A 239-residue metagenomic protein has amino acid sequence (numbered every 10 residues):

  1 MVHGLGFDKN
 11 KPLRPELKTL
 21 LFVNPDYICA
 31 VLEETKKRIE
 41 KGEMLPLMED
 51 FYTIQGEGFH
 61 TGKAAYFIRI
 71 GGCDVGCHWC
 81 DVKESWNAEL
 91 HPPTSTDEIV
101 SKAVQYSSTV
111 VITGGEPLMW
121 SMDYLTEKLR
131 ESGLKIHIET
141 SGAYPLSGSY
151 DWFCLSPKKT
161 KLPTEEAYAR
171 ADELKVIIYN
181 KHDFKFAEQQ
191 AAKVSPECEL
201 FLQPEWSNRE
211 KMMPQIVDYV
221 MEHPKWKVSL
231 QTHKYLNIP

Functional and structural regions predicted by a protein language model:
H3-F7, K11-E49, T53-G56, Q105-S108 (+1 more regions): Auxiliary Fe-S-binding modules of radical SAM enzymes
I28-C29, G42-Y52, A64-F67, G71-Y150: Conserved Radical SAM active-site core
F59-T61: A short catalytic or substrate-binding loop motif that flags glycine-/basic-rich loops and adjacent residues that bind
V100, L118-P239: Conserved AdoMet/S-adenosylmethionine-binding subsite of the radical SAM
